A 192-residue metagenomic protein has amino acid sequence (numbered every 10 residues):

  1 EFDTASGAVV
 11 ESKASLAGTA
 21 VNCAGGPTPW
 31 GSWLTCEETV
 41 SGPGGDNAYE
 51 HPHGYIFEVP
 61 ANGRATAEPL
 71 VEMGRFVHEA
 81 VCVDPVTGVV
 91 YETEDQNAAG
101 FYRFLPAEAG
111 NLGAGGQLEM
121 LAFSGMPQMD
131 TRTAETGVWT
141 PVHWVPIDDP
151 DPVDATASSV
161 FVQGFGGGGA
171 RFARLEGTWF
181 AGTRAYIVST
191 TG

Functional and structural regions predicted by a protein language model:
E1-G192: Sequence/structural signature of beta-propeller domains
